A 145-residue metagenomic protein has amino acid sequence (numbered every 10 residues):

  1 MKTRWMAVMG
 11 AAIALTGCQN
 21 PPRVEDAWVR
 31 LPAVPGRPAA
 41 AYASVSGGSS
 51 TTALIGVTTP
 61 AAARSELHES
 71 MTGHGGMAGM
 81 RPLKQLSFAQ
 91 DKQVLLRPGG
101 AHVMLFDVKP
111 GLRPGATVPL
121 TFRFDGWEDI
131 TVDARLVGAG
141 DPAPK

Functional and structural regions predicted by a protein language model:
M1-V8: Bacterial N-terminal signal peptides that target proteins for export
A14-G17: C-terminal motif of bacterial Sec signal peptides marking the signal peptidase cleavage site
P22-K145: Compact, glycine-rich, soluble single-domain proteins
